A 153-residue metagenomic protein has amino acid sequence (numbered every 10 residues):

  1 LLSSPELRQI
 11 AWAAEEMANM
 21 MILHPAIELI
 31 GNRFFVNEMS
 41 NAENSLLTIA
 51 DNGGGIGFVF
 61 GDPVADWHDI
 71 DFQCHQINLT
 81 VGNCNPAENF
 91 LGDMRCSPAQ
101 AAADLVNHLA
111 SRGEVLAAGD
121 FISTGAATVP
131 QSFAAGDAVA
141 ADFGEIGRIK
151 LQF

Functional and structural regions predicted by a protein language model:
L1-C96, A103, A138, R148-F153: Catalytic-core "active-site belt" of small-molecule-metabolizing enzymes, emphasizing His/Asp/Glu-rich regions
G57, D66-H68, A87, A117 (+3 more regions): Residues in flexible loops and secondary-structure boundaries
A101-A134: A conserved acidic, glycine/proline-rich C-terminal tail/linker
S123-F153: Conserved catalytic-core subdomain
